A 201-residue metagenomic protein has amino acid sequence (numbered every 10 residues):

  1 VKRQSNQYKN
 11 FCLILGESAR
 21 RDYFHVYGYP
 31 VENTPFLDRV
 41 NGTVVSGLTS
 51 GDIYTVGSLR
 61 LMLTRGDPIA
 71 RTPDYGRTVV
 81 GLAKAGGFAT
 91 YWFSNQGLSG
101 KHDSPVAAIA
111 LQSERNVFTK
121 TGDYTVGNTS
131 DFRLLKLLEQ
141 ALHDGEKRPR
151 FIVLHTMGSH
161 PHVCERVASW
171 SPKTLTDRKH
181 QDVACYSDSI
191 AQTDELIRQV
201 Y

Functional and structural regions predicted by a protein language model:
V1-I14, S18-T174: Active-site-proximal alpha/beta segments of enzymes that process anionic O-linked groups
V1-K2, K136-H143, T174-Y201: A long, amphipathic alpha-helix that forms part of the scaffold/cap immediately adjacent to metal-dependent active
